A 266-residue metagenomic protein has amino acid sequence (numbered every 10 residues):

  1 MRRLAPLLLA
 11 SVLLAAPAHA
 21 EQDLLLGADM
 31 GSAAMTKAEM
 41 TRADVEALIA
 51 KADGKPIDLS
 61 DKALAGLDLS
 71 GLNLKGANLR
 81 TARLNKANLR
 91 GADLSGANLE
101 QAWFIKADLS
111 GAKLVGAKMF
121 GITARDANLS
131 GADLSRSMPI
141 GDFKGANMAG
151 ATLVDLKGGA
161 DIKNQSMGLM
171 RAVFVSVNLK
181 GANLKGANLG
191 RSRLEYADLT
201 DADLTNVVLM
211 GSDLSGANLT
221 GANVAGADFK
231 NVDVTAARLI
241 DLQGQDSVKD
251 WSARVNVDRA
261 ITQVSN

Functional and structural regions predicted by a protein language model:
A5-A15: Bacterial N-terminal signal peptides
H19-N266: Tandem repeat scaffolds
